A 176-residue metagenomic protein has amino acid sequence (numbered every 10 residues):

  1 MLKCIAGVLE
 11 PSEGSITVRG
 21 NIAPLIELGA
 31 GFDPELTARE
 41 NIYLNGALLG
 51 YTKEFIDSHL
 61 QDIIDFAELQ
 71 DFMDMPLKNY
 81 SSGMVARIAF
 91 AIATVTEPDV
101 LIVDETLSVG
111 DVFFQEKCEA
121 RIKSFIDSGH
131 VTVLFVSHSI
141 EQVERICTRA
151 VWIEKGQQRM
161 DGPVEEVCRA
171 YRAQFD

Functional and structural regions predicted by a protein language model:
A23, Y43, F55-F72, A91: Conserved ABC ATPase "signature" region
I92-V103, V109: A short, proline-enriched helix->beta-strand linker immediately N-terminal to the Walker B motif in ABC-type P-loop
Q115-S128: Helical segment within the ABC ATPase nucleotide-binding domain
S137-H138: H-loop/switch region of ABC-family ATPase nucleotide-binding domains
V143-R145: A short, surface-exposed alpha-helical micro-motif characterized by mixed small hydrophobic and charged/polar residues
K155-G156, Y171: Conserved ABC ATPase "signature" C-loop
D161-G162: ABC ATPase "signature
